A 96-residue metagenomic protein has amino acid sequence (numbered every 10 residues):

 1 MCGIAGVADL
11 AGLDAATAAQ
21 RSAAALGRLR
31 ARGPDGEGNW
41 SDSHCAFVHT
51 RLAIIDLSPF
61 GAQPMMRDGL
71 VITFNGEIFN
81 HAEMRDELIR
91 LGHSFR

Functional and structural regions predicted by a protein language model:
M1-R96: N-terminus-centric sequence/structural signature that marks the extreme N-terminus and adjacent "lid/interface" module
